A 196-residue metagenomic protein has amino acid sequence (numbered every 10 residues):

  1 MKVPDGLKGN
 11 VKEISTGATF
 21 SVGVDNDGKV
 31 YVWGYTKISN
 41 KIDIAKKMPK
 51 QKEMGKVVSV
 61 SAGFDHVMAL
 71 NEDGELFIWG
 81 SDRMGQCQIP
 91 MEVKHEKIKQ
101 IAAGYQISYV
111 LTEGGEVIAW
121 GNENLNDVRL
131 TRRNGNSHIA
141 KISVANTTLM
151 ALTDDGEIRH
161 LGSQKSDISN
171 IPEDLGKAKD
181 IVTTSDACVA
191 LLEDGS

Functional and structural regions predicted by a protein language model:
M1-G6, E13-T16, V30-Y31, S61-A62 (+4 more regions): A detector of tandem-repeat and repeat-rich interaction/domain scaffolds
P4-L7, Q51-E53, M91-K94, R132-G135 (+1 more regions): Surface loop/turn motifs at the tips and blade-to-blade linkers of beta-strand repeat domains
E13-T16, V24, A62, L70 (+6 more regions): Residue-level recognition of a conserved intra-blade site in WD40 beta-propeller repeats
F20-G23, V32, H66-A69, I78 (+5 more regions): Conserved core positions of repeat-based scaffolds
V32, K37-I38, I78, R83 (+4 more regions): Periodic small-residue-enriched repeat registers in elongated scaffold domains
V57-S59, K97-Q100, H138-K141, A178-D180: Repeated scaffold domains used in trafficking and secretory/extracellular systems, primarily beta-propellers
